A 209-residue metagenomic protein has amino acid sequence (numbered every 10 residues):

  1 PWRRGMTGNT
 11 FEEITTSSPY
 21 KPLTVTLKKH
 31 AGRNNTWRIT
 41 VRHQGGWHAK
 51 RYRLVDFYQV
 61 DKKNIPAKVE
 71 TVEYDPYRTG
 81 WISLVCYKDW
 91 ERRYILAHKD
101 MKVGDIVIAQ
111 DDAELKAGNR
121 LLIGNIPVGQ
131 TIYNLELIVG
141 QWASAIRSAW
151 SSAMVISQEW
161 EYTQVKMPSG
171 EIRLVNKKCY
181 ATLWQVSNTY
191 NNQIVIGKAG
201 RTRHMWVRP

Functional and structural regions predicted by a protein language model:
P1-G80, K99-P209: Basic, glycine/proline-rich low-complexity segments that contact nucleic acids
Y77, V85-Y87: Structural recognition of beta-strand segments within beta-rich domains
I82-L84, Y94: Ordered hydrophobic segments in well-structured contexts
Y87-W90, S169: Short acidic-glycine loop/turn motifs at beta-strand connectors
W90-K102: Beta-strand/loop nucleic-acid-binding surfaces
